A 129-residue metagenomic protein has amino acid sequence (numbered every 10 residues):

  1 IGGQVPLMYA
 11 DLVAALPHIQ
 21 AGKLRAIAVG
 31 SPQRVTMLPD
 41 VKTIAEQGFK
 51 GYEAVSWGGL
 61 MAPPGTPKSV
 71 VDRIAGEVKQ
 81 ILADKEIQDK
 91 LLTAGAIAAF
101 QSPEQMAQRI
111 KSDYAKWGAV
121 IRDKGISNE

Functional and structural regions predicted by a protein language model:
I1-E129: Conserved, function-defining micro-sites of small-solute handling proteins
